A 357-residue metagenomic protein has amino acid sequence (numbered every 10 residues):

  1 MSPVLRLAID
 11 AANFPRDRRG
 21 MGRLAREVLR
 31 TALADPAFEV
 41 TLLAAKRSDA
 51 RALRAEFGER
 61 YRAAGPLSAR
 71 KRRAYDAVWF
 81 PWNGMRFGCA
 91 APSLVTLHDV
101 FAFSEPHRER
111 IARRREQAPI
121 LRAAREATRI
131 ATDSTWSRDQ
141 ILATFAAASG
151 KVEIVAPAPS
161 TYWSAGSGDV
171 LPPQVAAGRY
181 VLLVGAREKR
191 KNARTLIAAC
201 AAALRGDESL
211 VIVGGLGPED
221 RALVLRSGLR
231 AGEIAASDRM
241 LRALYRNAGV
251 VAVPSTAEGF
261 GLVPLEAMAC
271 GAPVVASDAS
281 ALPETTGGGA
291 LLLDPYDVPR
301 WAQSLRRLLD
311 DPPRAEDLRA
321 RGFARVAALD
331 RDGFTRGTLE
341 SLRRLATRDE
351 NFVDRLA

Functional and structural regions predicted by a protein language model:
M1-A357: Carbohydrate transferase catalytic cores enriched for Leloir-type hexosyltransferases
